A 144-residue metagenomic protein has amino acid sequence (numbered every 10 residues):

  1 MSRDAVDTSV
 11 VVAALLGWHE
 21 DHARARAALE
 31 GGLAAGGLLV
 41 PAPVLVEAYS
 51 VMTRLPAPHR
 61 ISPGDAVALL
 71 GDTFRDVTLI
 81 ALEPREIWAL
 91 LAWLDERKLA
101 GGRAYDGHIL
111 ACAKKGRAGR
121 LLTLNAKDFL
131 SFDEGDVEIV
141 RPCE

Functional and structural regions predicted by a protein language model:
M1-V40, L55-A68, C143: Short, well-structured N-terminal submotif of metal-dependent ribonuclease cores
S2-R3, G107-E144: Acidic, PIN/NYN-like endoribonuclease modules and their adjacent C-terminal/linker elements
V6, L39-V40, A81, A104 (+1 more regions): Short beta-strand scaffold positions
S9-V10, P43, H108, K127: Alpha-helix/helix-capping structural signal
A13-L15, V51, F132: Residues that scaffold the ATP/ADP-binding catalytic core of kinase and kinase-like folds
G17, A42-V46, F74-R97: Acidic catalytic patch
A34-L38, D76-T78, K115-R120: Short active-site oxyanion
